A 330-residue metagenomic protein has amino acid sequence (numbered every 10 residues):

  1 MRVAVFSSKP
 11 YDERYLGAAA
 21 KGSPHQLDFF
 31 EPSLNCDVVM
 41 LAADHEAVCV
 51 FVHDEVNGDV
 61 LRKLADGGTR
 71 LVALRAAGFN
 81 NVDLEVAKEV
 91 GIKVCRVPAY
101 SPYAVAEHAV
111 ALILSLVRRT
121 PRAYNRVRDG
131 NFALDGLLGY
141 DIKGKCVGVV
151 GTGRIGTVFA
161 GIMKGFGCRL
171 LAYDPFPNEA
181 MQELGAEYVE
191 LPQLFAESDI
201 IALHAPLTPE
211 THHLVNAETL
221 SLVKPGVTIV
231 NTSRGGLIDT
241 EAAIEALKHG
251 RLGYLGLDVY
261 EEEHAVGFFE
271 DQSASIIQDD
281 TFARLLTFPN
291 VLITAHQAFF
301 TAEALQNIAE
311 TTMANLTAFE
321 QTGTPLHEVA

Functional and structural regions predicted by a protein language model:
M1-C95, N216: An N-terminal-biased, well-structured beta-alpha scaffold segment characteristic of Rossmann-like dinucleotide-binding
M40-L41, Q193-L194, T219, R284-L285: Structural alpha-helical scaffold elements that stabilize or flank donor/cofactor-binding regions in carbohydrate
V52-H53, D199, A205-L207, S233-R234 (+1 more regions): Short glycine-/small-residue-rich Rossmann-like dinucleotide-binding loops
V90-I92, P98-C146, V158-G161: Phosphate-binding beta-alpha-beta segment of Rossmann-like dinucleotide-binding domains, i.e., the NAD(P)
D135-P225: Rossmann-like dinucleotide/phosphate-binding beta-alpha-beta segment
G226, R234-A330: Rossmann-like dinucleotide-binding domain for NAD(H)/NADP(H)
V230: Glycine-rich nucleotide-phosphate-binding loops and adjacent flexible coil segments
